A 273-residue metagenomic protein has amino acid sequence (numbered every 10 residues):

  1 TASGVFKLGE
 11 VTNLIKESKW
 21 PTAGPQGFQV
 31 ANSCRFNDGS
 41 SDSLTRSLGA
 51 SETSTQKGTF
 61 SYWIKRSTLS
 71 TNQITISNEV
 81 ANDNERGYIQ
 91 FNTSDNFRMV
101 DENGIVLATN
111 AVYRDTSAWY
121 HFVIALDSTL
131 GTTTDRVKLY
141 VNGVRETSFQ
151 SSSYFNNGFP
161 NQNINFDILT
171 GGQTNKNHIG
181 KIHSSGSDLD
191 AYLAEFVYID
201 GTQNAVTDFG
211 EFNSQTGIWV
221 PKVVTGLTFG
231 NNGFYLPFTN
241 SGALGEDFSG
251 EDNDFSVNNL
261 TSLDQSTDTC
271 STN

Functional and structural regions predicted by a protein language model:
T1-N32, G39-S40, G131-T133, K138 (+3 more regions): Extended recognition patches within non-cytosolic domains
F36-N37, S77-E79, G87-N92, R98-E102 (+6 more regions): Beta-strand-rich, repetitive solenoid scaffolds
D38-G58, I105-Y113, K181-S185, V220-L227: Short surface loop/edge beta-strand patches of beta-sandwich-type extracellular domains that form ligand-contact sites
S40-R98, L130-T133, V206-T207: Extracellular glycan-recognition modules
Y62, S117-S128, L139: Short tryptophan-centered beta-strand motifs in secreted/extracellular beta-sheet-rich domains of glycan-recognition
M99-H121: Short, aromatic/His-centered strand-loop micro-motif at the edge of beta-sheets
N163-L193: Extracellular glycan-interaction patches encoded by glycine-rich segments
